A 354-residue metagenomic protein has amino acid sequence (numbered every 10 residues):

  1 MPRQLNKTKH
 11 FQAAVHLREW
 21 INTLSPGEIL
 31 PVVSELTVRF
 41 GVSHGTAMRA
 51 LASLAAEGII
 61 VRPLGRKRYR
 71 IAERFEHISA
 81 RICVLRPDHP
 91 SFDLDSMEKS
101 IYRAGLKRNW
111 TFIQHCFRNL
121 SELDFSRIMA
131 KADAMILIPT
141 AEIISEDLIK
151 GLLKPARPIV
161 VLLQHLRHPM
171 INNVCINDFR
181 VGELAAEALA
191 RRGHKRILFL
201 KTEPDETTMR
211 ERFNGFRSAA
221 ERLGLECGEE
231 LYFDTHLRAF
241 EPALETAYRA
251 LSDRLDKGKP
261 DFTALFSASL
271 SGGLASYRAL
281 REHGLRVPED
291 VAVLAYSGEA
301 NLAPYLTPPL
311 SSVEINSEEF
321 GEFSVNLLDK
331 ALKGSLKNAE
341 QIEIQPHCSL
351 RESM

Functional and structural regions predicted by a protein language model:
M1-L5, V15-E19, E35, R39 (+5 more regions): Alpha-helical recognition/docking segments in bacterial nutrient-uptake and carbohydrate-utilization systems
T8, V32, R62-H77: Short, Lys/Arg-rich nucleic-acid/phosphate-binding segment
A13, N172-L200, S218, A243-R254 (+2 more regions): Hydrophobic alpha-helical segments within soluble ligand-binding/sensing domains
L24, E28-L64: N-terminal helix-turn-helix
Y102-R118, R217-T246: Short beta-strand elements in bilobed, periplasmic/extracellular small-molecule ligand-binding domains
A185-L225, E340-S353: An alpha-beta-alpha
R196, C227-E230, R286-V293: Short acidic capping loops at alpha-helix termini that bridge into adjacent secondary structure
Y248, S252-M354: Flexible loop/turn connectors
